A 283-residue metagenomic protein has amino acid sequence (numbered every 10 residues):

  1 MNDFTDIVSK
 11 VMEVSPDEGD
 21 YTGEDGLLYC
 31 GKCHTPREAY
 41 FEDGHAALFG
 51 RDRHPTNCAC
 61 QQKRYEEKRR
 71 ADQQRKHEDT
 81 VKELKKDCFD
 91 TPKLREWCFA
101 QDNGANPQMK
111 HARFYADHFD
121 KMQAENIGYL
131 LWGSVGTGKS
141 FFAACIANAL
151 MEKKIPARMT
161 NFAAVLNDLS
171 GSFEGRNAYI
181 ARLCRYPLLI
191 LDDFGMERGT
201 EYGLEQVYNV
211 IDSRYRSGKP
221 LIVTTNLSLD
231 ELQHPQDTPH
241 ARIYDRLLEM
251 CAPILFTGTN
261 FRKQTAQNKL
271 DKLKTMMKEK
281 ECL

Functional and structural regions predicted by a protein language model:
M1-N103, Q264-L283: A short, basic N-terminal segment
W97, K153, R185-Y186, S217 (+1 more regions): Structured helix-beta-strand junction loops
W97-M122, C282: N-terminal pre-Walker A segment at the start of P-loop NTPase domains
P107-A116, A124, A147-L188, R198-E205: Short glycine-rich substrate-engagement loop in P-loop NTPases that contacts/grips substrate
Q123-A143: Walker A/P-loop nucleotide-binding motif
N167-D168, E197-L283: Replace "adjacent to P-loop NTPase cores in ATP/GTP-dependent enzymes" with "adjacent to NTP-binding cores
L188-L189, I222: Hydrophobic "anchor" residues on beta-strands that sit immediately upstream of conserved functional sites
D193-F194: Walker B catalytic acidic pair
